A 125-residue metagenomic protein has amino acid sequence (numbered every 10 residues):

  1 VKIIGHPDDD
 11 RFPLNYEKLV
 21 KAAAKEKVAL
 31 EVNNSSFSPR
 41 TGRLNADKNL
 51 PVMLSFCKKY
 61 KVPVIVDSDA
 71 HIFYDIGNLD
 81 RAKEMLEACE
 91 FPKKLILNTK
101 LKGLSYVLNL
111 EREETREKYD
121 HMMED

Functional and structural regions predicted by a protein language model:
V1-G5: Divalent metal-dependent hydrolysis catalytic cores, especially in the metallo-beta-lactamase
P7-D9: Conserved mixed alpha/beta catalytic, RNA-binding, or beta-rich assembly cores of soluble enzyme, regulatory
F12-D125: Charged catalytic cores and adjacent phosphate/nucleic-acid-binding surfaces used for phosphate/nucleic-acid chemistry
